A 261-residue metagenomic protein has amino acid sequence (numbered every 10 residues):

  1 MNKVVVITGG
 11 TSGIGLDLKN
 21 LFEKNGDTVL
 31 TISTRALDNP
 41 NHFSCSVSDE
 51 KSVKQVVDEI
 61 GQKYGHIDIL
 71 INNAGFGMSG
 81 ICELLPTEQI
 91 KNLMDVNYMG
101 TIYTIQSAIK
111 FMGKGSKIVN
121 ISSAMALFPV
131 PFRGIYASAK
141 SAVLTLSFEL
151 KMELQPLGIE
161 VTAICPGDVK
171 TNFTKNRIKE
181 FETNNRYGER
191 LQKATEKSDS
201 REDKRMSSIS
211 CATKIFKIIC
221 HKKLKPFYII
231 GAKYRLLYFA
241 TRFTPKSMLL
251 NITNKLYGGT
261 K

Functional and structural regions predicted by a protein language model:
T11-S12: Conserved glycine-rich cofactor-binding loop
S44-Q55, T87: The beta1-alpha1 cofactor-binding region of Rossmann-like NAD(H)/NADP(H)-dependent oxidoreductases
I81-C82, P86-K91: Substrate-binding pocket helix/loop in short-chain dehydrogenase/reductase
I105, A139-A142: Active-site helix of classical SDR
I105-Q106, F148: A short, exposed helix-loop element centered on a Lys and neighboring polar residues
S123: Residue(s) in the substrate-gating loop at a strand-loop-helix junction that position the organic substrate next
P156-K225: SDR active-site lid
